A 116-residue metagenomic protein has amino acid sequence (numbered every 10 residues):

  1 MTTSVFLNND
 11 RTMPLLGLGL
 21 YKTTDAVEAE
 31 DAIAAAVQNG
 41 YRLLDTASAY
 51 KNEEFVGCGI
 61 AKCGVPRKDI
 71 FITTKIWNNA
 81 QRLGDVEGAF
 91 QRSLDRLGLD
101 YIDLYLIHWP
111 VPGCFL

Functional and structural regions predicted by a protein language model:
M1-I70, D100: N-terminal binding-site loop/beta-alpha segment at the start of enzyme catalytic domains that lines or forms
T23, K51, W77-N79, P112: Short, solvent-exposed loop/turn segments at secondary-structure junctions
T24, G84-L116: Glycine/proline-rich, positively charged, aromatic-decorated active-site loop/lid region on the catalytic face
A29, F55, L83, F115-L116: Generic domain-boundary/flexible-linker signal
R67-Q81, Y101-P110: A short, structured active-site edge motif that brings together acidic residues
